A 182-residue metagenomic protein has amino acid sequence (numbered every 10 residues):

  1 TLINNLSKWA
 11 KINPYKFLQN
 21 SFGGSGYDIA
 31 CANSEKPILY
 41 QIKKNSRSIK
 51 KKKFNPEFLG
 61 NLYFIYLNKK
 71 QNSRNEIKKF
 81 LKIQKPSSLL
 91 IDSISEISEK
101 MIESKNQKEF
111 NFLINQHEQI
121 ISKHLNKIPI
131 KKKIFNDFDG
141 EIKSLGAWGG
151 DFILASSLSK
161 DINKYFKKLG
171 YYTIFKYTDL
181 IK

Functional and structural regions predicted by a protein language model:
L2-W9: Stable alpha-helical structural segments in soluble proteins, enriched in small hydrophobic residues
W9-G23, Y27-A147, L154-K182: C-terminal nucleotide
